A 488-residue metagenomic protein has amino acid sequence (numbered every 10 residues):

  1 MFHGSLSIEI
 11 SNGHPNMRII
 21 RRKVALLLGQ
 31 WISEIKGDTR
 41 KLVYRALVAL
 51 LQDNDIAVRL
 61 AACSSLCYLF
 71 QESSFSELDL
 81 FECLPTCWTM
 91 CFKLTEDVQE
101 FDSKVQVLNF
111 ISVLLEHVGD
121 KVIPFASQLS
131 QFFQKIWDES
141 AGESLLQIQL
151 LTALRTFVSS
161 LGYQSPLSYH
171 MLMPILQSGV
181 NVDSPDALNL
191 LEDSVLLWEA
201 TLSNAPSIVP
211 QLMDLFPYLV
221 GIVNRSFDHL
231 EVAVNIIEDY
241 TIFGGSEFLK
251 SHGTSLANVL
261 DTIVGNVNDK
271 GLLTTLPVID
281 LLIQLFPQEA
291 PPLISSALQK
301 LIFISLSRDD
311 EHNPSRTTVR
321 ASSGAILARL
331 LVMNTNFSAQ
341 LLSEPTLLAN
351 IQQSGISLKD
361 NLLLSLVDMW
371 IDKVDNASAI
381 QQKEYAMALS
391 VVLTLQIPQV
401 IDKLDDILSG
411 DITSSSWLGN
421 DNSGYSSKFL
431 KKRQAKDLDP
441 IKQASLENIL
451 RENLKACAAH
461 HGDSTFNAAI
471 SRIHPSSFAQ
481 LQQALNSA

Functional and structural regions predicted by a protein language model:
M1-A488: Karyopherin-beta/Importin-beta family HEAT-repeat alpha-solenoid scaffold
